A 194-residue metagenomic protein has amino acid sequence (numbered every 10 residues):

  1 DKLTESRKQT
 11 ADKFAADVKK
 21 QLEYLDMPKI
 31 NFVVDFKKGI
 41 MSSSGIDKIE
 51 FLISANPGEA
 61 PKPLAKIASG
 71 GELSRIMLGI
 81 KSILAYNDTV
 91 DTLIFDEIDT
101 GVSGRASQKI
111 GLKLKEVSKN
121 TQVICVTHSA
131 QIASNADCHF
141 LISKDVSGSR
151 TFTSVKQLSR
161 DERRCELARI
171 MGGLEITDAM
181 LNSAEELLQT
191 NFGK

Functional and structural regions predicted by a protein language model:
D1-I40: Charged, surface-exposed helical/loop "interaction arms" that form contiguous linear patches used for dimerization
E23-L25, I40-S44, A65-A68, I83 (+4 more regions): Replace "in large, NTP-powered and nucleic-acid-processing enzymes" with "in large, NTP-powered factors and other
V34-K38, I53-P57, I80-S82, S143-K144 (+1 more regions): Flexible glycine-/small-residue-rich
I49, R105-K194: C-terminal lobe/lid and adjacent interdomain/linker elements of RecA-like ASCE P-loop ATPase modules
F51, A55-G58, L73-L93: GG-anchored amphipathic helix commonly corresponding to the ABC/SMC/Rad50 NBD signature/C-loop
N87-D88, T100-Q108: Conserved D-loop-proximal element of ABC-family nucleotide-binding domains
D96-E97: Walker B catalytic acidic pair
